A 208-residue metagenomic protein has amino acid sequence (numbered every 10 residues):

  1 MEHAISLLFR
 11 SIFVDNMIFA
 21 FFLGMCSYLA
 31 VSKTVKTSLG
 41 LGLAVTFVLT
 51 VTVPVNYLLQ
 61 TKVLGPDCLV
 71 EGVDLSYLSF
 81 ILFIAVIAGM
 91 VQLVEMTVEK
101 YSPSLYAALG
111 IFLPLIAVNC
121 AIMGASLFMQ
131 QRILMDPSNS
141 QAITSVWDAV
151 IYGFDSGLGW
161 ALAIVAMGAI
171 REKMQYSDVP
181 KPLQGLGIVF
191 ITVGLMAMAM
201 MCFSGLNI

Functional and structural regions predicted by a protein language model:
S6-A20, V73-I87, V150-A163: Structural signature of hydrophobic alpha-helical transmembrane segments
S6-F47: Juxtamembrane transmembrane-helix termini in multi-pass membrane transport proteins
F22-A30, M96-Y101, F112-L113, C120-N139: Generic transmembrane alpha-helix signature in multi-pass membrane proteins, especially transporters/channels
L23-S27, V45, T50-V51, I84-L93 (+3 more regions): Hydrophobic core segments of alpha-helical transmembrane domains in multi-pass membrane transport and ion-translocation
L23-T37, V91-L105, M167-D178: C-terminal ends of transmembrane helices
T37-F47, Y77-F83, L105-I116, P182-I188: Cytoplasmic-side transmembrane-helix entry/capping segments in multi-pass membrane proteins
T61-L109: Ordered, amphipathic secondary-structure segments that act as subunit-interaction surfaces in large macromolecular
E172-F190: Interfacial loop-to-transmembrane junctions
